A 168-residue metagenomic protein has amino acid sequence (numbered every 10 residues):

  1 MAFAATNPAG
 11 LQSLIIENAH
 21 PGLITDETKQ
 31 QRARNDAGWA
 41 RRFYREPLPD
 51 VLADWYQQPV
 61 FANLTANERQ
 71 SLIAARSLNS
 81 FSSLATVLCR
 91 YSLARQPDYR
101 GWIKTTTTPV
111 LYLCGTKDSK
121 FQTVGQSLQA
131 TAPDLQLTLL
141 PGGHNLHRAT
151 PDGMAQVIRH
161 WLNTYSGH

Functional and structural regions predicted by a protein language model:
A2-T6, G10-F43: Flexible "cap/lid" loop of the alpha/beta hydrolase fold
I15, L111-L113, T138: Hydrophobic/aromatic beta-strand patches that form the interior of the parallel beta-sheet core in alpha/beta enzyme
G22, S119-K120, N145: Active-site loop signature of alpha/beta-hydrolase-fold enzymes
A37-F43, D54-L64, A75, V87-A94: Helix-loop "lid/cap" segments that line or gate small-molecule binding pockets
S77, S82-A130: Conserved serine/cysteine hydrolase catalytic core
A130-N145: Catalytic histidine neighborhood in serine/cysteine hydrolases with alpha/beta-hydrolase-type architecture
G142-A155: Catalytic histidine-centered segment of alpha/beta-hydrolase-like enzymes
V157-Y165: C-terminal alpha-helix
